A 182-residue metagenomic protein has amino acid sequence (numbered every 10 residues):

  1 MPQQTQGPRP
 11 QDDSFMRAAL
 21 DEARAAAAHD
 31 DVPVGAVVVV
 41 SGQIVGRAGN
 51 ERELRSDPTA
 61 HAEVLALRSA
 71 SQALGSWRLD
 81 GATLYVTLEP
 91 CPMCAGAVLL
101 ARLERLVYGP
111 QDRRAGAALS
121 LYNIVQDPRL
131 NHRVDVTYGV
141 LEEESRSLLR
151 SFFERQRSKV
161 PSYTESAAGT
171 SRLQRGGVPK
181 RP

Functional and structural regions predicted by a protein language model:
M1-A26, M93-P182: Zinc-dependent deaminase
V34-G42: Short beta-strand scaffold segments in enzyme catalytic cores
V40-S41, R68, D80: A cytosolic small-molecule/anion-sensing beta-strand core signal
L54-V64: A short, polar/charged loop-to-alpha-helix boundary motif
V64-S71: Glycine-rich oxoanion-binding loops at beta->alpha junctions
S76-E89: Immediate flanking context of iron-sulfur cluster ligation sites
